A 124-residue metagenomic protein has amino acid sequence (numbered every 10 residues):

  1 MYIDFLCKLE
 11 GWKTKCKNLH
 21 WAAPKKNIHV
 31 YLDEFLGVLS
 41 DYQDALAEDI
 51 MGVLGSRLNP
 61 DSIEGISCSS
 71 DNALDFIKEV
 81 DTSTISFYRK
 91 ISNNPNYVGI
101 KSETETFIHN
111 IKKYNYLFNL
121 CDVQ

Functional and structural regions predicted by a protein language model:
M1-W12, S70-A73: Disorder-to-helix initiation segments
D4, K8, Y31-E34, V38 (+1 more regions): Alpha-helical initiation/capping and key positions within long helical/coiled-coil segments
G11, G37, G52-G55, G65 (+1 more regions): Residue-identity detector for glycine
G11-E34, K90-V98: Helix-loop segments that flank and shape redox-cofactor active sites
A23, L46, I50, R57 (+2 more regions): Leucine-rich amphipathic alpha-helices with coiled-coil/heptad-repeat character
H29-N59: Conserved alpha-helical segments that form or flank metal/cofactor-binding pockets of metalloenzymes
S62-F118: Acidic/histidine-rich alpha-helical segments that form the ligand environment of transition-metal centers
